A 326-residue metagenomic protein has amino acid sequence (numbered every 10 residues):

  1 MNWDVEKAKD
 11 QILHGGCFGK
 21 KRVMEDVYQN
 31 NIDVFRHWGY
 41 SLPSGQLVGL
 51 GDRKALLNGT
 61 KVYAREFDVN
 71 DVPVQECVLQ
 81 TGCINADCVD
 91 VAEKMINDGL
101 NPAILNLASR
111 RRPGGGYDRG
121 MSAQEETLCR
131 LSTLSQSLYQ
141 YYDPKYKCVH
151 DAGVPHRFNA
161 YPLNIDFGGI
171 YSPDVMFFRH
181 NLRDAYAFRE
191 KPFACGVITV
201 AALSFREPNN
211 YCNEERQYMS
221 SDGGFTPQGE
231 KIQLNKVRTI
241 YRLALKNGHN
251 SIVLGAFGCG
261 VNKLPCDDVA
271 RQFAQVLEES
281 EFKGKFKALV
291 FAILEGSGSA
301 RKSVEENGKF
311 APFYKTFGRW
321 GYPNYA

Functional and structural regions predicted by a protein language model:
M1-I252, A256-A326: Macrodomain-like recognition of ADP-ribose-binding/processing modules
